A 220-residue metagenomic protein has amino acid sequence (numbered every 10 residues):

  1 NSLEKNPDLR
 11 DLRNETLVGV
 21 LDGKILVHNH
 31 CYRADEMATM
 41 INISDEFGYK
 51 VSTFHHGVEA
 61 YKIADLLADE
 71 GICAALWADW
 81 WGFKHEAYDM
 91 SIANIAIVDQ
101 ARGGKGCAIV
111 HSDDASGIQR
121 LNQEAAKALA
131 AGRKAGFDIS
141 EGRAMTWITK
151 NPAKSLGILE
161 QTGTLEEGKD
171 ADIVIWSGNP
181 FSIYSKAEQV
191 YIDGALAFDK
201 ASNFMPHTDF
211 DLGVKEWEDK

Functional and structural regions predicted by a protein language model:
N1-T53, K186, I192, W217-E218: Polyanionic/metal-chelating signatures
L26, D65-A68, I72-W176, L196: His/Asp/Glu-enriched, well-ordered alpha-helical/loop segment that forms or immediately abuts the divalent-metal
A34-A38, G57-A64, G117-Q119: Active-site environment of divalent metal-dependent phosphoester hydrolases
I41-G48, V58-Y61, D69: Acidic, glycine-rich loop-and-beta core segments that form the ion-binding/anion-interacting portion of active sites
T53-G57, A75: Short internal beta-strands
K154, E166-F210: C-terminal cap of metal-dependent C-N hydrolases
T208-K220: Surface-exposed acidic, glycine/proline-enriched linker/cap segments that occur as 15-30-residue helix-coil
